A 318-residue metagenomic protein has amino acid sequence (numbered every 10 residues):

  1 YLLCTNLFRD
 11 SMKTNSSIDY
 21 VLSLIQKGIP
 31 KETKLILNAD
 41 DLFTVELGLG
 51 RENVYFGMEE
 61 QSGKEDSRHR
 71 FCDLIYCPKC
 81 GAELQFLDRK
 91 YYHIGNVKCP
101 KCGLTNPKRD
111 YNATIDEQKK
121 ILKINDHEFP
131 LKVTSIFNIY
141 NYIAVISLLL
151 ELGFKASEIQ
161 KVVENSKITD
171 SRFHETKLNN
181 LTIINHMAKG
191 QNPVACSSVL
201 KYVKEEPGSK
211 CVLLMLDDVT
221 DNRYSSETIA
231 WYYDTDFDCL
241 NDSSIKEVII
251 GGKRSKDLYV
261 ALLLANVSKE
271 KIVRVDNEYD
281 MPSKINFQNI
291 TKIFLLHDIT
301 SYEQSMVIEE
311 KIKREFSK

Functional and structural regions predicted by a protein language model:
Y1-L87: Flexible active-site lid/hinge loop adjacent to a nucleotide/diphosphate and Mg2+-phosphate binding pocket
T5, I36, N141, V145 (+1 more regions): Residue-level signal for inorganic ion chemistry
E60-G63, K123-L131, T176-I183: Glycine/charged-rich beta-loop-alpha catalytic/anionic-binding loops adjacent to active sites
E60-L122, K132: Cys/His-rich short segments
H69-C72, V133-A144, D170-S171: Short glycine/threonine-rich catalytic loop with a Thr-x-Gly-x-Asp
C72-L74, G81, Y91-N106, S147-K155 (+1 more regions): ATP-dependent carboxylate-amine ligase
N125-F137, S147-L149: Extended interfacial segments that mediate partner engagement and assembly in macromolecular machines
N138, K155-A156: Helix N-cap / loop-to-helix initiation motif
